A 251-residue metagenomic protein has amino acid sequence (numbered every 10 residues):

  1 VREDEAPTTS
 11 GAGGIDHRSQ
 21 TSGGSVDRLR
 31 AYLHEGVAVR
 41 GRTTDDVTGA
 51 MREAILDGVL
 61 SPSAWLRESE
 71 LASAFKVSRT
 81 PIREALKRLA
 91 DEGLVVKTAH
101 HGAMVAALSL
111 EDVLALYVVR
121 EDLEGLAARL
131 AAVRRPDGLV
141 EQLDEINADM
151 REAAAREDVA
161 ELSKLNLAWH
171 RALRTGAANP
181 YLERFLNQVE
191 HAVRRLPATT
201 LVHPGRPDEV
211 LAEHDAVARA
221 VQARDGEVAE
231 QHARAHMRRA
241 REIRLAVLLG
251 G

Functional and structural regions predicted by a protein language model:
V1-V133, R241-G251: Short linear motifs at protein or domain termini
G11-A12, E157, R224: Bacterial carbohydrate/catabolite-sensing allosteric modules
M51, P81, D112, W169 (+2 more regions): Hydrophobic alpha-helical segments typical of transmembrane helices and their membrane-interface/capping positions
V77, G205, R224: Residue-level signal for the nucleotide or nucleotide-sugar donor/cofactor binding architecture
A90-V96, V189-H191, G205-D208: Mobile beta-alpha loop/short-helix "lid" or hinge segments that flank ligand
L116, D137-A198, A212-A220, V228-R239: Conserved amphipathic alpha-helical segments that form helical-bundle/coiled-coil interaction surfaces
R135-P136, R206: Short coil/turn segments
V193-P197, L201-P204, R241-L248: Short amphipathic alpha-helical interaction/hinge segments
